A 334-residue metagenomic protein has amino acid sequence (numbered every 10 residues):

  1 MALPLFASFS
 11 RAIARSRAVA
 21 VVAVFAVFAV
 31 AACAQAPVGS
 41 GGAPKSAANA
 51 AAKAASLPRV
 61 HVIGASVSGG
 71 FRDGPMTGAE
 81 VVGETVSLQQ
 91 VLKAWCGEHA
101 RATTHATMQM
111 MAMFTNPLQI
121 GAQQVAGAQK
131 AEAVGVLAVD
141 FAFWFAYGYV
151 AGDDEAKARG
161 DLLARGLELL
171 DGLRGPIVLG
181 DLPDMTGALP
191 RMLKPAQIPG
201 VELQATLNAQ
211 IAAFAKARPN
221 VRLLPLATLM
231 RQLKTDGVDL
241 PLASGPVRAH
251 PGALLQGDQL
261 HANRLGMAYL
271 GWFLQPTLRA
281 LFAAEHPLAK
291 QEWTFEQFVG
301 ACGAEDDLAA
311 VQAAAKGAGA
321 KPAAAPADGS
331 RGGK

Functional and structural regions predicted by a protein language model:
M1-R15: N-terminal secretory signal peptides that target proteins for export/translocation
A12-A14, A20, P44, A50: Low-complexity, intrinsically disordered segments with a bias for serine/threonine
V19-A31: Bacterial N-terminal signal peptides
A34-Q35: Bacterial signal peptide processing site
V38-G41, K45-A52, Q119-L288, A301 (+1 more regions): Alpha-helical cap/lid subdomain in secreted, periplasmic, or secretory-pathway luminal O-acyl-processing enzymes
S40-V62, V67-A164, L288-A327: Conserved SGNH/GDSL esterase-like catalytic core that processes O-acyl groups on lipids and polysaccharides
R331-K334: Short, solvent-exposed mixed-charge patches
